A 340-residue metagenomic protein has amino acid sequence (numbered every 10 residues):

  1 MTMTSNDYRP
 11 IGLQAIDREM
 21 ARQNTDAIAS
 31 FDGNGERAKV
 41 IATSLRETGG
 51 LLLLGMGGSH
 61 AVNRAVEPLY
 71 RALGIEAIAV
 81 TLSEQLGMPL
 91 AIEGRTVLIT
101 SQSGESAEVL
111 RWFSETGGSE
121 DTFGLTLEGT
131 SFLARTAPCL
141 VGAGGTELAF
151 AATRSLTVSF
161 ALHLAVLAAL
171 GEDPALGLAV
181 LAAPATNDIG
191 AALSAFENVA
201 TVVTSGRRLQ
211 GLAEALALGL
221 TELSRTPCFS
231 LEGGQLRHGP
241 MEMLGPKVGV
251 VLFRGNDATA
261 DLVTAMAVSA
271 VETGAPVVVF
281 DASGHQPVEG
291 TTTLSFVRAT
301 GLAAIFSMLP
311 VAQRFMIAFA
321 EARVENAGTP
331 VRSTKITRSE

Functional and structural regions predicted by a protein language model:
T2-I16, A137, S269-E340: Phosphate-moiety recognition in structured ligand-binding domains
G12-G49, C139-G249, T259-A260, R323-E340: Active-site phosphate/pyrophosphate-binding segments
R18, R22-T25, D32, R64 (+2 more regions): A broad, structural surface signal
R46-D188, M241, P246-R298, F306: Glycine-rich phosphate-binding loops that contact phosphosugars or nucleotide phosphates
P68, L218, Q313-I317: Short, residue-level hotspots on alpha-helical faces of the histone-fold and other alpha-helical interaction modules
R111, E222, Q235, F315-I317: Hydrophobic side chains within alpha-helical segments
